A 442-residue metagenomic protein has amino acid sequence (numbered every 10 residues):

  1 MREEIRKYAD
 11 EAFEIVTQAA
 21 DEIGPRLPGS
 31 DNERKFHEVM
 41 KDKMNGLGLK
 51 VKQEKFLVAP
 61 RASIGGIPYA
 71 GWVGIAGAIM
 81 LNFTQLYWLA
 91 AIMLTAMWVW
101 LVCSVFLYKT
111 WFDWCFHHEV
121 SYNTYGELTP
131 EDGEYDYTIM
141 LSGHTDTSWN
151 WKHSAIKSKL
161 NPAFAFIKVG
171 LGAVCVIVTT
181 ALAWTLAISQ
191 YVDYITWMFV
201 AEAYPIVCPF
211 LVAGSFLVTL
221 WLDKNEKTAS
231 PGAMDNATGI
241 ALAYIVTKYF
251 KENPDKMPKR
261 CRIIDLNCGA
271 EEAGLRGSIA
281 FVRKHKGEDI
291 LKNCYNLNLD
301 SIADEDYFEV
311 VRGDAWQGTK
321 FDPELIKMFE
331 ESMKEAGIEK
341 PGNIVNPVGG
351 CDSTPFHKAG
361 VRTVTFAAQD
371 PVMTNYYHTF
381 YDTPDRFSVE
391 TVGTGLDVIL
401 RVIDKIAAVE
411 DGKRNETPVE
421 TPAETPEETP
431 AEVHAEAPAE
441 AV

Functional and structural regions predicted by a protein language model:
M1-N32, H37-V51, A62-G66, L128 (+3 more regions): N-terminal hydrophobic or amphipathic helices/low-complexity stretches enriched in small/hydrophobic/Pro/Gly
R2-I5, I23-D31, F112, A155 (+3 more regions): Second-shell loop/turn segments in exported
P25, N32, K55, D304-V419: Active-site-adjacent substrate-binding region of metalloamidase/peptidase-like peptide-processing proteins
K35, K43-G46, K50-A62, Y69 (+1 more regions): Acidic/His- and Gly-rich active-site-bordering loop/insert found across diverse amide/peptide-bond hydrolases
G66-L107: Core alpha-helical transmembrane segments of integral membrane proteins
G66-N82, K168-A187: Canonical alpha-helical transmembrane segments of integral membrane proteins
A90, L94-Y125, E134, T147-K152 (+3 more regions): Acidic/histidine-rich catalytic neighborhood of metal-dependent amide-processing enzymes
A423-V442: Long, low-complexity, intrinsically disordered segments
